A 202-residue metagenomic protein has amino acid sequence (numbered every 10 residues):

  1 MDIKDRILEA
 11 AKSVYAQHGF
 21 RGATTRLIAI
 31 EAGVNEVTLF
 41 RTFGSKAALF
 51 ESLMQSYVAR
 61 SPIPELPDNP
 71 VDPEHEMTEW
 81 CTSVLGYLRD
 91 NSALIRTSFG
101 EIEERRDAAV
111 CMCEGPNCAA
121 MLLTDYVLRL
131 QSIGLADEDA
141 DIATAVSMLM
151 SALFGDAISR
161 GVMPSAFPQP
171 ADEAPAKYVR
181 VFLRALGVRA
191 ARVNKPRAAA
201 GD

Functional and structural regions predicted by a protein language model:
M1-H18, G22-V37, R41, A48: Basic, helix-initiating cap at the start of DNA-binding domains
A10-V14, S52, Y87, A152: Short amphipathic alpha-helical elements of helix-turn-helix/winged-helix folds
F20-R21, D107-A108, A136: Conserved hydrophobic residue
E51-W80: Amphipathic alpha-helical linker/stalk segments
R89-T124, P168: Short secondary-structure transition hinges
D107-I133, A143-S147, I158, E173-A176: Amphipathic alpha-helical packing segments from all-alpha helical-bundle domains
D137-V162, P170-R184: Hydrophobic alpha-helical segments that form the core of small-molecule binding pockets and/or dimer interfaces
L186-D202: C-terminal effector-binding regulatory domain of bacterial HTH transcription factors
